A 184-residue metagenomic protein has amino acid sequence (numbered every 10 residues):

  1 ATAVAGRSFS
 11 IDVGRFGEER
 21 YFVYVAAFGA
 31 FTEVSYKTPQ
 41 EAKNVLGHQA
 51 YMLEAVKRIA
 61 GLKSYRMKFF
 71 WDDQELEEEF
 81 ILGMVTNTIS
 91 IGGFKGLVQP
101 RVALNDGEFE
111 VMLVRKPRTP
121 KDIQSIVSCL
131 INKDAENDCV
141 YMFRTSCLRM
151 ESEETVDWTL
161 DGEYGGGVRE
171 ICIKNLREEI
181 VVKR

Functional and structural regions predicted by a protein language model:
A1-M84: Catalytic core of DAGKc-family lipid kinases
S10-V13, S64-R66, F80, Q99 (+3 more regions): Short, acidic/polar N-cap/turn motifs at the starts of alpha helices
F16-G17, K37, V85-T86, M112-R115 (+1 more regions): Short beta-strand-to-turn element immediately C-terminal to the catalytic PLP-Schiff-base lysine in fold type I
A27, F31, M84-P100, Y164: Glycine-rich phosphate/pyrophosphate-binding beta-alpha loops
T32-V34, E77-E79, I91-K95, T119-D122: Short acidic/glycine-rich loop or secondary-structure boundary segments that cap or lie
A42-A50, S90-K95, Q99-R118: Gly/Ser/Thr-rich active-site loops/lids in small-molecule metabolic enzymes that frequently grip phosphoryl groups
E54, F69-W71, L97-V98, D134-E136: A generic local structural motif
W71-D72, E77, A103-D106, L113-R184: ATP/nucleoside-binding phosphotransfer catalytic cores, i.e., glycine-rich phosphate-binding loops
